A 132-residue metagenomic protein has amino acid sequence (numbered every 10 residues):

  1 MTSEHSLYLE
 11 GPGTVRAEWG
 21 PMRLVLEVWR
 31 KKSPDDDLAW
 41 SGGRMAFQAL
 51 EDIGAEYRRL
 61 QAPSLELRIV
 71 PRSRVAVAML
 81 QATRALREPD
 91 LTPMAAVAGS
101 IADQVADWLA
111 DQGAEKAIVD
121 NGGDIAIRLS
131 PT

Functional and structural regions predicted by a protein language model:
M1-A39: N-terminal basic/disordered segments at the start of proteins
V15-A17, V119, I127: Generic recognition of long tandem-repeat/solenoid scaffolds
S33-I125: Alpha/propeptide regions of enzymes that mature by internal proteolysis
P131-T132: A structural-propensity feature for long, helix-poor, extended segments
